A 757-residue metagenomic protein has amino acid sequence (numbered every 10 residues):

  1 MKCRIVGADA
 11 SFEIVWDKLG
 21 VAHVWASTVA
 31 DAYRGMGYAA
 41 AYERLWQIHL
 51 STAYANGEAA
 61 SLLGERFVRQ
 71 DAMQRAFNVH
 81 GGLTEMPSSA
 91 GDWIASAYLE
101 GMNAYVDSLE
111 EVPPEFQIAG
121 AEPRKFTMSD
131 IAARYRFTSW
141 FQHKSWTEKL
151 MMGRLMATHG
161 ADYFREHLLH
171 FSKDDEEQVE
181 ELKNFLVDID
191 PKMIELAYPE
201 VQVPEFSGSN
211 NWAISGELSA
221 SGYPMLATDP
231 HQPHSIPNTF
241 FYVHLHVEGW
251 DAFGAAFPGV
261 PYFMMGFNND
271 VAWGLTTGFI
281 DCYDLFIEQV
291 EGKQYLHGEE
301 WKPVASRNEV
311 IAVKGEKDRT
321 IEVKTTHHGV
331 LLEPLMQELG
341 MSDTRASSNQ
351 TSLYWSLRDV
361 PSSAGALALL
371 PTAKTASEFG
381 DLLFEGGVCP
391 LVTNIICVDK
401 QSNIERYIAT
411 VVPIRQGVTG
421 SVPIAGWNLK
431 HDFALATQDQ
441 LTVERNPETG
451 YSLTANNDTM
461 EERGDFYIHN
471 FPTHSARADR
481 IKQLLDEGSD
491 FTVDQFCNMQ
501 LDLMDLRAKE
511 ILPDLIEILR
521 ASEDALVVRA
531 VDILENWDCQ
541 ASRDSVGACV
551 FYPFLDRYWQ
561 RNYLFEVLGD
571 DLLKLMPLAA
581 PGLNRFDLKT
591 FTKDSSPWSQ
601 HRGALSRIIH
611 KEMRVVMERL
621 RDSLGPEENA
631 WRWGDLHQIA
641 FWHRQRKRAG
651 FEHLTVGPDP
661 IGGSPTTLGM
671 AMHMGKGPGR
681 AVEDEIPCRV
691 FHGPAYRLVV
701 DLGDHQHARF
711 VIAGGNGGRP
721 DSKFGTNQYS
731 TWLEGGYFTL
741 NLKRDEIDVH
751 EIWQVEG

Functional and structural regions predicted by a protein language model:
K2-M225, P230, F565, L575: Substrate-recognition/specificity elements adjacent to catalytic centers across diverse enzyme folds
R69, V79-H80, L99-E100, A364-N394 (+2 more regions): Proteins synthesized as precursors that undergo proteolytic processing into mature forms
P87-E115, E217, G222, P230-P233 (+4 more regions): Structured, non-membrane catalytic/scaffold regions adjacent to prosthetic-group chemistry
K192-D284: NTP-handling and nucleic-acid-processing catalytic cores
V247-P258, Y262, G266-V271, L275-L429: Glycine- and hydrophobic-rich flexible loops that cap the catalytic core of alpha/beta enzyme folds
P390-G488, Q540-R543, F554-F565: Hydrophobic alpha-helical segments
Y467-V527, V616-G757: Terminal end segments
P553-Q638: Charged, long alpha-helical assembly modules
